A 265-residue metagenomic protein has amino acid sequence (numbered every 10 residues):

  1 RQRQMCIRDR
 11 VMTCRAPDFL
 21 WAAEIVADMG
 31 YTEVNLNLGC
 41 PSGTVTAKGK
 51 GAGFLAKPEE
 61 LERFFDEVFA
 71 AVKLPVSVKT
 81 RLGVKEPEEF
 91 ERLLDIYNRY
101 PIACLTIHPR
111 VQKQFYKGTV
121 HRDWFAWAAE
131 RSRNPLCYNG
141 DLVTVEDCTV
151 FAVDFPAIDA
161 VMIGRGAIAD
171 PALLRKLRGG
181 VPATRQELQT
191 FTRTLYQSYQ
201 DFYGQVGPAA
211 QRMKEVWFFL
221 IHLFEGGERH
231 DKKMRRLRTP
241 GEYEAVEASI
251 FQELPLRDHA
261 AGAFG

Functional and structural regions predicted by a protein language model:
Q2-I7: Short, small-residue-biased leader/transition segments that mark boundaries at the very start of proteins
R8-D18: Structural motif corresponding to the early beta-alpha repeats
V11, G30, N139-V143: A short, flexible low-complexity segment enriched in Lys/Arg and Gly/Pro that occurs in N-terminal basic tails
T13, P58, T80, V111 (+2 more regions): Short loop or secondary-structure boundary microenvironments that flank and position key functional residues
A16, P87, F115, V145 (+1 more regions): Loop/helix-junction capping segments adjacent to catalytic residues or to phosphate/diphosphate-binding pockets
L20-V34, L38-K50, E59-N134: Alpha/beta enzyme core
F54-L55: A short alpha->loop->secondary-structure connector
A71-K73, F90-C104, D123, W127-Y138 (+1 more regions): Alpha/beta catalytic cores of nucleotide-metabolism and tRNA/nucleoside-modifying enzymes
